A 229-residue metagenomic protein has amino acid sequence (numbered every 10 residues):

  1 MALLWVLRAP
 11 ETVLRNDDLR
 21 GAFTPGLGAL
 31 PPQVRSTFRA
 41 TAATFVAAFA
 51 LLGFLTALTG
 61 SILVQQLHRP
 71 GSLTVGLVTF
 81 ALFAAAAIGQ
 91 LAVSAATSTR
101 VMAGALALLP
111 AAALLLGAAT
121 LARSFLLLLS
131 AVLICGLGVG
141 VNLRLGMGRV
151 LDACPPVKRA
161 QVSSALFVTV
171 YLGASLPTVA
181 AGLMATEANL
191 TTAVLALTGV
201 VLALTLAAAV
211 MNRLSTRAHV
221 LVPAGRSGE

Functional and structural regions predicted by a protein language model:
M1-D18: C-terminal membrane-cytosol helix-exit motif in multi-pass small-molecule transporters
A2-L7, T198-E229: Multi-pass alpha-helical transporter architecture, strongest for 12-TM Major Facilitator/SLC carriers used
S36-V75, L82: Helix-loop boundary and gating motifs at the non-cytosolic
V46, L77-F80, A84, L133 (+1 more regions): Transmembrane alpha-helical cores of Major Facilitator Superfamily
T74-S98: Transmembrane alpha-helices of Major Facilitator/SLC transporters
V101-R144: C-terminal transmembrane helical hairpin of 12-TM major facilitator-type secondary transporters
V139, L145-T192, L197-T198: A late C-terminal transmembrane helix in Major Facilitator Superfamily
